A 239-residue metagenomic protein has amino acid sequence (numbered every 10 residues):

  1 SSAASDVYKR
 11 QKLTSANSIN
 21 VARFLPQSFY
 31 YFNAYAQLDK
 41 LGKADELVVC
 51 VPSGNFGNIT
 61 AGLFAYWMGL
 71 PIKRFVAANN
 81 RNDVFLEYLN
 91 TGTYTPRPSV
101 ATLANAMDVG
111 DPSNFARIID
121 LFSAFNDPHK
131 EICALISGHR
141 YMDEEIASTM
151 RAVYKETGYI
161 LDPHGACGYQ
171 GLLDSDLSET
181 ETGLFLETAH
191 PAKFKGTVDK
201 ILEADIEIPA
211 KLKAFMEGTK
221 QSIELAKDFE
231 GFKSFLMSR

Functional and structural regions predicted by a protein language model:
S1-Y8: Short, small-residue-biased leader/transition segments that mark boundaries at the very start of proteins
S2, Q27-A34, N58-A61, P71 (+8 more regions): General structural feature for long, well-ordered alpha-helical segments within catalytic domains of soluble enzymes
K9-E46, I118-T180: Active-site-adjacent helical/loop segments in soluble small-molecule enzymes
K9-K12, Y94-A106, I206, K227-R239: A polyampholytic, Gly/Pro-enriched intrinsically disordered region
S15, R97-A106, I132-L135, A214-K220: Short beta-alpha connecting loops at secondary-structure transitions that line or flank enzyme active sites
N17-L25, V51-N55, D83, A104-D111 (+4 more regions): Hydrophobic alpha-helical scaffolding
D39, K43, V48-F122, L186 (+1 more regions): Glycine-rich phosphate/pyrophosphate-binding loop at beta-loop-alpha junctions
L70-E87, Y169-K227: Catalytic phosphate/nucleotide-handling subdomain of diverse soluble enzymes
